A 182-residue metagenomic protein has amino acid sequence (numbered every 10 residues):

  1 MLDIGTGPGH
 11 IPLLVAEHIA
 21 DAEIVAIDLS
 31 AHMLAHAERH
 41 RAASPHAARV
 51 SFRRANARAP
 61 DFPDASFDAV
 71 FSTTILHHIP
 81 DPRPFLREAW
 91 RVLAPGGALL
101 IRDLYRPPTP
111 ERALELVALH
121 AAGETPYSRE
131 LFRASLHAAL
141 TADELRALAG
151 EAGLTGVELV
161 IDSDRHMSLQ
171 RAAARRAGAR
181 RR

Functional and structural regions predicted by a protein language model:
L2, H10-A59: Class I SAM-dependent methyltransferase SAM/SAH-binding core
G7: Conserved glycine-rich SAM-binding loop
R58-A69: A short acidic, Gly/Pro-enriched loop at the edge of an enzyme's catalytic core that lines a small-molecule cofactor
A69-D81: A short SAM/SAH-binding and catalytic strip from SAM-dependent methyltransferases
P84-P95: A short glycine-rich, Lys/Arg-flanked "PGG" loop and its adjoining helix->strand segment in the class I
G97-D103: Conserved beta-strand signature within the Rossmann-like core of class I S-adenosyl-L-methionine
L104-A152, V157-D162, H166-S168: C-terminal alpha-helical "lid/dimerization" subdomain adjacent to the S-adenosyl-L-methionine
S168-R182: C-terminal lobe and adjacent flexible extensions of AdoMet/dcAdoMet transferase-like proteins
